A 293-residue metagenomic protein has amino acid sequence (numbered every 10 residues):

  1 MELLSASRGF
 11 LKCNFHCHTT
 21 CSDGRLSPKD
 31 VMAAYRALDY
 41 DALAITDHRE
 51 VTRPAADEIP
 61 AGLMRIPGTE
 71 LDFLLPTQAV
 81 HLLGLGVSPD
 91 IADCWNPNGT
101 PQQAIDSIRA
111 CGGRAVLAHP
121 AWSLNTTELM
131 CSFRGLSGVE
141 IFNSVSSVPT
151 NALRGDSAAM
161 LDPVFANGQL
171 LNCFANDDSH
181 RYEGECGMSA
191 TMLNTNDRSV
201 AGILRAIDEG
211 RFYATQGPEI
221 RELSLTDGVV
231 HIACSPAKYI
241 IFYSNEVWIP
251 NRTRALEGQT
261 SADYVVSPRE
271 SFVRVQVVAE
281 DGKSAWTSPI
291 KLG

Functional and structural regions predicted by a protein language model:
M1-F10, D30, N167-N172, D177-G293: C-terminal functional module detector
E2-A118, L124-G135, E140-P163, F174-N176 (+5 more regions): A metal-dependent hydrolase metal-coordination microenvironment
